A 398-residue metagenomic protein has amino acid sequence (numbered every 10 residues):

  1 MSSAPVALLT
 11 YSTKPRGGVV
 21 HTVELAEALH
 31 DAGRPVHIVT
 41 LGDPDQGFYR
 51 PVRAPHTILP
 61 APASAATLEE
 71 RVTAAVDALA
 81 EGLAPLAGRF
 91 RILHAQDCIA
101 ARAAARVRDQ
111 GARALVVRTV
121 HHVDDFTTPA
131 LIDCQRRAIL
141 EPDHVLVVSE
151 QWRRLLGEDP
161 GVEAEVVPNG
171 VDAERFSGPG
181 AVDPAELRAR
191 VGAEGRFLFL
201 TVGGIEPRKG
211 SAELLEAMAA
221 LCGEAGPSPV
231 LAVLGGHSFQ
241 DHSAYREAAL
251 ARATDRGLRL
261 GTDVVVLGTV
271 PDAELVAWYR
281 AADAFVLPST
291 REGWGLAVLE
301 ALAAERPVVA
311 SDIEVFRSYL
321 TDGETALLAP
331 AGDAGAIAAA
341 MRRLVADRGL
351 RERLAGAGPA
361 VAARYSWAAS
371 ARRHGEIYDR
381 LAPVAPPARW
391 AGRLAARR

Functional and structural regions predicted by a protein language model:
A7, A193-K209, L215-M218, L231-A232: Conserved donor-binding/catalytic core segment of Leloir-type glycosyltransferases
L8-P15, V23-A74: N-terminal strand-loop element at the rim of the active site of nucleotide-sugar-dependent glycosyltransferases
A95-A100, V120: Short His-centered aromatic/hydrophobic patch
I139, T269, A277-A282: Short alpha-helical donor nucleotide-sugar binding micro-motif in glycosyltransferases
R246-T269: Nucleotide-activated donor-binding/catalytic signature segment of Leloir-type glycosyltransferases, i.e., the conserved
T269, D322-G323, L327-A334, R343-G349: Conserved acidic donor-binding segment of nucleotide-sugar-dependent glycosyltransferases
T290: Aromatic "clamp/platform" in nucleotide-sugar-dependent glycosyltransferases that forms part of the donor/acceptor
V298, P307-A310, L320: Short hydrophobic beta-strand element within catalytic cores of glycosyltransferases and related nucleotide-activated
